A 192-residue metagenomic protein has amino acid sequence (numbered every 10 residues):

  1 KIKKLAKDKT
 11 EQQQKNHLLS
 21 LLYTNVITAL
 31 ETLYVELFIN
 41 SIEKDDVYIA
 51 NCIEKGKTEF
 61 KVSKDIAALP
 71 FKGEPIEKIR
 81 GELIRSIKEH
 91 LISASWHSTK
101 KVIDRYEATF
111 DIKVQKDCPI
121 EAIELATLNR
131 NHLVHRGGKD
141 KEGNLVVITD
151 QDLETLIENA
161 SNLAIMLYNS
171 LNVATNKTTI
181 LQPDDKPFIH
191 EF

Functional and structural regions predicted by a protein language model:
K1-I123: Helix-loop junctions and short alpha-helical segments
K1-K4, C118-F192: Polyanionic, low-complexity intrinsically disordered segments
